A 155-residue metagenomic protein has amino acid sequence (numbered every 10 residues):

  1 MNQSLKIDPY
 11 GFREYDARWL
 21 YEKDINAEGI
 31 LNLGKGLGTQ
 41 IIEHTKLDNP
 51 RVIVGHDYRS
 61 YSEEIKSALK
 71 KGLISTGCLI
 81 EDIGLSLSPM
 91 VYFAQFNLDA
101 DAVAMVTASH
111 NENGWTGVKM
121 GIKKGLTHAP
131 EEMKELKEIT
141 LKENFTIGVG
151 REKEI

Functional and structural regions predicted by a protein language model:
M1-K71, S75-T76, R151-I155: An N-terminal, well-structured beta->alpha segment
K6, E28, P89, P130-K134: Generic alpha-helical secondary structure signal
Q40, L79-I83, S109, P130-L136 (+1 more regions): Short, surface-exposed, polar/charged, turn-prone segments marking secondary-structure boundaries
K46-K124: Ferredoxin-reductase
T116-I155: Gly/Ser/Thr-enriched, mixed-charge loops and adjacent short helices that form phosphate/oxyanion-binding elements
